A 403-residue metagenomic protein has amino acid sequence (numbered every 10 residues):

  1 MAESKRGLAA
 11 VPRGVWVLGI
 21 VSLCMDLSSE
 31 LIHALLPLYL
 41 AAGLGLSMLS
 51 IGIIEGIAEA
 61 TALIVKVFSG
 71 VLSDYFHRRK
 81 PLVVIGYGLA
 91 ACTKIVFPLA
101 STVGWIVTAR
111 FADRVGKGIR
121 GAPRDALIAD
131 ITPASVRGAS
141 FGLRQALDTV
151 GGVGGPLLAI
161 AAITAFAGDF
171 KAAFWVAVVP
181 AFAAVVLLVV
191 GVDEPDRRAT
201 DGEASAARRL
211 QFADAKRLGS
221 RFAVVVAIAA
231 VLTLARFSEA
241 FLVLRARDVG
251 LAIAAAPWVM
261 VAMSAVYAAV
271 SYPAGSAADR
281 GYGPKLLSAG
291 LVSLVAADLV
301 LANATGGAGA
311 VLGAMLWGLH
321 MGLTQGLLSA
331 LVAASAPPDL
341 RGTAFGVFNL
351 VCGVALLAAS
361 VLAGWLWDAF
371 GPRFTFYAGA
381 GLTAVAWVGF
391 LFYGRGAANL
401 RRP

Functional and structural regions predicted by a protein language model:
A2-P12, E194-I228: Juxtamembrane intracellular "pre-TM" segments in multi-pass secondary transporters
G7-E59, R221-V259: Helix-loop boundary and gating motifs at the non-cytosolic
L38-G43, G154-A172, A358-P372: Transmembrane alpha-helix termini and helix-breaking/packing motifs in multi-pass membrane transporters
V65-H77, I163, V270-G283, W367-D368: Helix-to-loop junctions at the C-terminal end of transmembrane segments in multipass secondary transporters
P81-I95, V178, K285-V300, Y377-A380: Structural signature of the two symmetry-related core transmembrane helices
A109-V150: Cytoplasmic helix-loop-helix junction between adjacent transmembrane helices in 12-TM secondary transporters
G142-L157, V351-A359: Glycine-rich segments within core transmembrane alpha-helices of 12-TM secondary carriers
V178-D201, A386-G394: C-terminal membrane-cytosol helix-exit motif in multi-pass small-molecule transporters
